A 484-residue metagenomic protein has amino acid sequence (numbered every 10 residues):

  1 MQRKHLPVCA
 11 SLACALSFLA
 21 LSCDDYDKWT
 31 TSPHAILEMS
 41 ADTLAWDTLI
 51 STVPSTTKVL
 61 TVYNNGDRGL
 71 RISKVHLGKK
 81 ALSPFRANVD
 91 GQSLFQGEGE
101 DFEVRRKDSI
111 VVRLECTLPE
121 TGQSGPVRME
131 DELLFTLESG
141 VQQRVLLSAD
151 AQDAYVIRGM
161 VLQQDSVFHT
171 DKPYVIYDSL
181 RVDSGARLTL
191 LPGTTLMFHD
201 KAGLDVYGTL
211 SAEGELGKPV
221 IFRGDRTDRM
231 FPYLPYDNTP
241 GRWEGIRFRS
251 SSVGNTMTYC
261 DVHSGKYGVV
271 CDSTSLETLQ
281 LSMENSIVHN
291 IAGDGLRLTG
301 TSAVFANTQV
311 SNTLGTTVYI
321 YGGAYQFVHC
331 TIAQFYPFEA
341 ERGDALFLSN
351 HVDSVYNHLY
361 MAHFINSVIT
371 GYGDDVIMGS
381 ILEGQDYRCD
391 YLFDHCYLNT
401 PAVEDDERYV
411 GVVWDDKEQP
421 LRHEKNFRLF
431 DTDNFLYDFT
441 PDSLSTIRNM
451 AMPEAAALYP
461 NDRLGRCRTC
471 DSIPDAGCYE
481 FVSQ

Functional and structural regions predicted by a protein language model:
M1-S11: Bacterial N-terminal signal peptides that target proteins for export
L19-S22: C-terminal motif of bacterial Sec signal peptides marking the signal peptidase cleavage site
D24-T30, L37-T48, V53-V59, Q96-Y437 (+2 more regions): Beta-strand/loop edge motif enriched in small/polar residues
S55-T56, D67-I72: Short acidic/proline- and small/hydrophobic-mixed sequence motifs that coincide with surface turns and coil-to-beta
V62-G66: Asparagine-centered strand-capping/turn motif at beta-strand->loop junctions
G78-E98: Short, solvent-exposed loop/linker segments at beta-strand-coil boundaries, enriched for Pro/Gly and Ser/Thr
